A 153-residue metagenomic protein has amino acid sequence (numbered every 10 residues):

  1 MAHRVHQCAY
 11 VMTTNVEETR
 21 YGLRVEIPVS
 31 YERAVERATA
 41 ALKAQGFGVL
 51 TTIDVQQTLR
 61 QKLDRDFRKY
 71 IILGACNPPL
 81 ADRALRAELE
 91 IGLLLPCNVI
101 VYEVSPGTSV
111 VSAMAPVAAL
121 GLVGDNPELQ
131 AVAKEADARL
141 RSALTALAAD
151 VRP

Functional and structural regions predicted by a protein language model:
V11-Q45, P153: Terminal, regulation- and interaction-focused segments at domain boundaries
A44, Q61-K62, A146: Residues at alpha-helix termini
G48-I100: Compact, glycine-rich, soluble single-domain proteins
N98-N126: Beta-strand/loop substructures that line and gate deep hydrophobic ligand-binding cavities in soluble
G121-P153: Well-ordered alpha/beta subsegment
